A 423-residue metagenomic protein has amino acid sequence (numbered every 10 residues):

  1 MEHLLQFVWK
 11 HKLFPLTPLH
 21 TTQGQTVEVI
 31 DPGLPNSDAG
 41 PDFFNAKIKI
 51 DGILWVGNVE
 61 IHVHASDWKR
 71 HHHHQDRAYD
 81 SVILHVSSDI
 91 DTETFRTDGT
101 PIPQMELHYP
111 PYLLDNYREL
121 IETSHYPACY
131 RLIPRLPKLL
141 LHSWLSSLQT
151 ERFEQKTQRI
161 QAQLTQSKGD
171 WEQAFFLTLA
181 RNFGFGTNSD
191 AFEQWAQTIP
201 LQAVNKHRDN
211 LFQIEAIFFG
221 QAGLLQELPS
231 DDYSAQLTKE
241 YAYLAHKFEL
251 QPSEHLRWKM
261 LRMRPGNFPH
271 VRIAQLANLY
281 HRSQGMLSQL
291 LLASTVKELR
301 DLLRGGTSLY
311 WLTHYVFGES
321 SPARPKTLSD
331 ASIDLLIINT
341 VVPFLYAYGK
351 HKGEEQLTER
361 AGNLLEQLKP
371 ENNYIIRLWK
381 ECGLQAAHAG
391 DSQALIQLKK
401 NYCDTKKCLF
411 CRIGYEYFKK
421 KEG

Functional and structural regions predicted by a protein language model:
M1-Q6: N-terminal "leader" segments that precede or initiate the main folded domain
F7-S66, Y79: N-terminal ordered "arm"
A39, D76, C411: Short, structured segments at the rim of ligand-binding sites
F44, L54-W55, E60, S66-D98 (+1 more regions): N-terminal accessory interaction module
A65-D67, I90-T92, P111-L113, F185 (+2 more regions): Short loop/turn segments at secondary-structure transitions that flank enzyme active sites
V82, V86-W144: Compact, glycine/acidic-enriched structural inserts
L148-A394, K407: Hydrophobic, aromatic-lined core segments that form the binding pocket/scaffold for planar heteroaromatic ligands
E381-G423: Acidic, carboxylate-rich catalytic segments that either coordinate divalent cations
